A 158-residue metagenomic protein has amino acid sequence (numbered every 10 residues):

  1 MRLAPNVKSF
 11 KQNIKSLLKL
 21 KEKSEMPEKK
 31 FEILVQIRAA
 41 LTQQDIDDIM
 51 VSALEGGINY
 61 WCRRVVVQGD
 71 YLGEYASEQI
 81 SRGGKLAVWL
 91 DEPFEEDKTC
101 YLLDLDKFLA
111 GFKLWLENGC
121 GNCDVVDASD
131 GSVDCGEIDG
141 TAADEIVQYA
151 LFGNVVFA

Functional and structural regions predicted by a protein language model:
A4-V7: Acidic, Ala/Val/Gly-enriched low-complexity intrinsically disordered segments
L17, K21, E25-F94: Long, contiguous N-terminal structural blocks used for assembly/anchoring
D45-I46, W61-C62, F108-K113, G119 (+1 more regions): Motif-centric detector for short Cys/His coordination patterns
W89-D104, F157: Short, surface-exposed beta-strand/loop "edge" segments at domain boundaries and coil↔beta transitions
D97, L103-S129: Acidic, low-complexity, intrinsically disordered interaction modules
S132-F157: Acidic, proline/glycine-rich low-complexity IDRs
